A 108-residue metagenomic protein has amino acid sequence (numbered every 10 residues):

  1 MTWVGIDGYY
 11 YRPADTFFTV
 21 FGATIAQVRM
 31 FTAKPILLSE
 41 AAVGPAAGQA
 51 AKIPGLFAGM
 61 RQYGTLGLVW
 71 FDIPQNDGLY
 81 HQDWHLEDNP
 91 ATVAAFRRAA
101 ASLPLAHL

Functional and structural regions predicted by a protein language model:
M1-G5: Substrate-binding cleft/loops of secretory-pathway carbohydrate-active enzymes
I6-A47: Glycoside hydrolase catalytic-domain groove-lining segments
L37-L108: Substrate-binding cleft of secreted/luminal carbohydrate-active enzymes
